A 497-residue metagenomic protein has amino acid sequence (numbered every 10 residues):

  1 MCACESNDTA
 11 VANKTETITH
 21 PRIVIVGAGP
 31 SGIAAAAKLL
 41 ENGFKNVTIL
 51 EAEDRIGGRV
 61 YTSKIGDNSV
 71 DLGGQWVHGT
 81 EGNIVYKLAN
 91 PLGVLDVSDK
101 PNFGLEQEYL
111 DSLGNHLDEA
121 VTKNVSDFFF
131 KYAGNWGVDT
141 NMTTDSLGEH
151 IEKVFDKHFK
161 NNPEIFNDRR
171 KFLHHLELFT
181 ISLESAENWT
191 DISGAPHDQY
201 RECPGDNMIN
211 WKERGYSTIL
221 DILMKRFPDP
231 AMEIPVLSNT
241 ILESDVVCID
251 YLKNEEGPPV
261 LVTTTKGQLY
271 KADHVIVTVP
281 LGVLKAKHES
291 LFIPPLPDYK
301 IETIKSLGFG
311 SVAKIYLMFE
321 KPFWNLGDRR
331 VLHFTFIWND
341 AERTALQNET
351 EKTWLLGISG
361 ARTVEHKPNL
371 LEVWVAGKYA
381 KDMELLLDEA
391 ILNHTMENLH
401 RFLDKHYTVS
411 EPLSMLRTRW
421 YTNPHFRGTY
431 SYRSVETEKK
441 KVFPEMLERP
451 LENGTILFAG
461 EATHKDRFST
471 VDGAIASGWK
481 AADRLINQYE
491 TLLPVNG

Functional and structural regions predicted by a protein language model:
C2-G497: FAD-dinucleotide binding site
